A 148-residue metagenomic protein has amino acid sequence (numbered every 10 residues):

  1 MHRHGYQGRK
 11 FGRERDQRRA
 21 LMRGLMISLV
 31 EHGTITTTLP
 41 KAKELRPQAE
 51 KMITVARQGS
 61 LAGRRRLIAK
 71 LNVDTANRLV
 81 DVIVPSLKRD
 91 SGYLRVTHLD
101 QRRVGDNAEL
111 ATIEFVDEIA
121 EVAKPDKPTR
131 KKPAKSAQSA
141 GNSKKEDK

Functional and structural regions predicted by a protein language model:
M1-A20, G24-K148: Structured, basic alpha/beta domains of bacterial-type, RNA-associated proteins
